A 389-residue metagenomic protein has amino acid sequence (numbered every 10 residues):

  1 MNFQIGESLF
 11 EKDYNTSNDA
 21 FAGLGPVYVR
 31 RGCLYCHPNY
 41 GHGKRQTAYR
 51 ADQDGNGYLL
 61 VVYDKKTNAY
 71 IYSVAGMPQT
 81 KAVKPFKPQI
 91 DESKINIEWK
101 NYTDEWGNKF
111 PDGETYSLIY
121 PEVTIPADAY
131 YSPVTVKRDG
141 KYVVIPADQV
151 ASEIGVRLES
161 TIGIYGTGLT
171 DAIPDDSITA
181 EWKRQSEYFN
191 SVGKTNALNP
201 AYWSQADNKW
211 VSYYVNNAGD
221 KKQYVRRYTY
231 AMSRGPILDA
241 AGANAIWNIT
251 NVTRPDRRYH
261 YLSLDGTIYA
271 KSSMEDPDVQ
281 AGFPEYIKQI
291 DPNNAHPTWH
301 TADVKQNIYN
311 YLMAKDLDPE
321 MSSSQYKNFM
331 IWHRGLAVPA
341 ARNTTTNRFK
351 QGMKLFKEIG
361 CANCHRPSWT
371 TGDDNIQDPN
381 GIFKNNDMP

Functional and structural regions predicted by a protein language model:
M1-L24, D318, Q325-K357, T371: Electrostatic cytochrome c docking/interface patches
M1-N2, E11-Q325: Extracytoplasmic redox metalloprotein regions
T16-N18, Y35-T47, V338-A340, I359-N363 (+1 more regions): Secretory-pathway/luminal and periplasmic proteins that interact with or process carbohydrate-rich
Y28-Y40, I164, F329, G352 (+1 more regions): The canonical Cys-X-X-Cys-His
Q53-A75, T344-P389: His/Asp/Glu-rich metal/cofactor-coordinating catalytic motifs and the adjacent surface-exposed loops that frame enzyme
